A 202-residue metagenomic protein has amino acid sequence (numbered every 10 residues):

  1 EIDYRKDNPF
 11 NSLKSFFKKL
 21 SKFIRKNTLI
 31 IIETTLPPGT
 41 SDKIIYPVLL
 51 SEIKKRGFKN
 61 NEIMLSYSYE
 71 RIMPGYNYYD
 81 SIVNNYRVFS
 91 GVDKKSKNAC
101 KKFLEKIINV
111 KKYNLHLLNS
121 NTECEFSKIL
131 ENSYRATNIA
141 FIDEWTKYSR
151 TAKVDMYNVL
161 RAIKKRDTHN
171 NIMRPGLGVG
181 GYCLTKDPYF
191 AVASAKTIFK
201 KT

Functional and structural regions predicted by a protein language model:
E1-T202: Structural/interface elements that position substrates and couple domains in central-metabolism enzymes
